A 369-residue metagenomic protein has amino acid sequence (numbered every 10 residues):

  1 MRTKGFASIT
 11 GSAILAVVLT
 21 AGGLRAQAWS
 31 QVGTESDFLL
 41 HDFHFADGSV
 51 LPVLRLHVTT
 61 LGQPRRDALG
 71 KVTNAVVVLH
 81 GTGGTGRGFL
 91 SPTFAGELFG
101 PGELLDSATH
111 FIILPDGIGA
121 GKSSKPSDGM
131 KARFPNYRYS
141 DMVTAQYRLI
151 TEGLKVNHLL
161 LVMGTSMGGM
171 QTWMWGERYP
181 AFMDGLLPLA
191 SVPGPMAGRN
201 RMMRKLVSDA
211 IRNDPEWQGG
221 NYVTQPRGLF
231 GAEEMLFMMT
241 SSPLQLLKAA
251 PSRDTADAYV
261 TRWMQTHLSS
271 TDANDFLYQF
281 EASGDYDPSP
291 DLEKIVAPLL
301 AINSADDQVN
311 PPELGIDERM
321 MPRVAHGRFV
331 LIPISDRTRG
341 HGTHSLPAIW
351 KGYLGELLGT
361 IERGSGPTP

Functional and structural regions predicted by a protein language model:
A26-A75, G86-G88, S365-P369: Catalytic-loop region of hydrolases
T59-D128, I316: N-terminal cap/lid subdomain of alpha/beta-hydrolase-fold enzymes
S140-L160: Conserved acidic catalytic loop of the alpha/beta-hydrolase fold
L159-V162, S166-A197: Conserved hydrolase catalytic core segment
F182-T266: Alpha/beta-hydrolase-fold enzymes
I295, A301-N303: Short beta-strand/loop motif that positions the catalytic acidic residue of the alpha/beta-hydrolase fold
Q308-L314: Conserved alpha/beta-hydrolase "acid-adjacent" motif
G327-P369: Catalytic active-site module of serine/aspartate enzymes centered on a nucleophile-bearing elbow/loop
